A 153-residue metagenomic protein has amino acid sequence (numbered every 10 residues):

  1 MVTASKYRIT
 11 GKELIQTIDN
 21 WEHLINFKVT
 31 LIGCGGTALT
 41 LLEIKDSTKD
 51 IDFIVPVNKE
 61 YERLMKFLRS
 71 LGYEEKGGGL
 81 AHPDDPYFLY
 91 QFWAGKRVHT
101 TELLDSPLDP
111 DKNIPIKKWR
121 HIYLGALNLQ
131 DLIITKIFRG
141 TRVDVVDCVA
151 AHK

Functional and structural regions predicted by a protein language model:
M1-K153: Compositionally biased terminal segments of proteins
